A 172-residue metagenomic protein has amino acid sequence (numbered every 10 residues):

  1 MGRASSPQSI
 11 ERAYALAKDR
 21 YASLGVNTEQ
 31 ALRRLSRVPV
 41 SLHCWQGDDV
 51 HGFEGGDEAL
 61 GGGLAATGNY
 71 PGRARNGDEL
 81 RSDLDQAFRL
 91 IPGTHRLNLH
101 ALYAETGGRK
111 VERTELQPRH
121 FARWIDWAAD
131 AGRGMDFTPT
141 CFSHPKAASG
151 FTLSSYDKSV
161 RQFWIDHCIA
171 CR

Functional and structural regions predicted by a protein language model:
M1-D157, F163: Alpha/beta catalytic barrel-like cores
C168-R172: Short, intrinsically disordered, charge-balanced linker/junction segments flanking boundaries in proteins
